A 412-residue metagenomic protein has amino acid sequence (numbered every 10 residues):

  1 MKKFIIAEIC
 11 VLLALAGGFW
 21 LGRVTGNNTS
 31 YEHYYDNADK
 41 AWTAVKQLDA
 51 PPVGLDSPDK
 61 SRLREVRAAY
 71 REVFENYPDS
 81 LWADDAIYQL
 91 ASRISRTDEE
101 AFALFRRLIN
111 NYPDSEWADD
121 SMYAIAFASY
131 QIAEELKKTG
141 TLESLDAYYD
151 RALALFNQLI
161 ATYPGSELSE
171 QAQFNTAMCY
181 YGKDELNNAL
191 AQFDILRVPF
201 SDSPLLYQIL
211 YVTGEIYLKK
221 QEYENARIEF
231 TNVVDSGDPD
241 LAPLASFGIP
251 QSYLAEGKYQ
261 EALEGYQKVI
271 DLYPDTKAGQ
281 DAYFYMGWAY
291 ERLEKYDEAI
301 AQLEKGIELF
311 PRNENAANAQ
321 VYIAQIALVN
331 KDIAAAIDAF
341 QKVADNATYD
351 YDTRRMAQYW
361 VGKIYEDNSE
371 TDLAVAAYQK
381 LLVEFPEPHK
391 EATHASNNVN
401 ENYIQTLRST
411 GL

Functional and structural regions predicted by a protein language model:
M1-L412: Acidic, polar-rich low-complexity tracts and alpha-helical solenoid repeat scaffolds
